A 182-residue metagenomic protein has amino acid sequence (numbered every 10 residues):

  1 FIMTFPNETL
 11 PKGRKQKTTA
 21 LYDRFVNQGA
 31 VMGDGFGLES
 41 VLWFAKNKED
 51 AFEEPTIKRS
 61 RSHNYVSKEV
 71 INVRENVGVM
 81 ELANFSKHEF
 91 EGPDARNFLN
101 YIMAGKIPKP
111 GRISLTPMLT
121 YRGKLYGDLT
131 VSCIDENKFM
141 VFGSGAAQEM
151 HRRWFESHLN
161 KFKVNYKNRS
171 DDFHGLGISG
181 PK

Functional and structural regions predicted by a protein language model:
F1-K182: Glycine/proline-enriched, intrinsically flexible loops and inter-domain linkers
